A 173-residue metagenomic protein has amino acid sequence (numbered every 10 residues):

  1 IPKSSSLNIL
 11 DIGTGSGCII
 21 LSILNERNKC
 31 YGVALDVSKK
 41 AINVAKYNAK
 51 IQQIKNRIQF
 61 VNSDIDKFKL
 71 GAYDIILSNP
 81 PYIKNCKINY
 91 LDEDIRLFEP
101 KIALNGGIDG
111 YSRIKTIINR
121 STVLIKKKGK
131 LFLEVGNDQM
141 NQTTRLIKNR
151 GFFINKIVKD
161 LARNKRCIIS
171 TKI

Functional and structural regions predicted by a protein language model:
I1-Y90: Conserved SAM/SAH cofactor-binding pocket of Class I
I23, I95, I117-S121: Class I S-adenosylmethionine-dependent transferase superfamily signal
E26, E99, E134: Acidic-residue sensor for enzyme active/binding pockets
K40, V44, S78, E99 (+2 more regions): Residue-level signal for the nucleotide or nucleotide-sugar donor/cofactor binding architecture
Y82-R113: Mobile active-site "lid"/loop adjacent to the S-adenosyl-L-methionine
C86, K172-I173: Short loop segments at secondary-structure junctions
I108-T171: Conserved Class I SAM-dependent methyltransferase catalytic core
